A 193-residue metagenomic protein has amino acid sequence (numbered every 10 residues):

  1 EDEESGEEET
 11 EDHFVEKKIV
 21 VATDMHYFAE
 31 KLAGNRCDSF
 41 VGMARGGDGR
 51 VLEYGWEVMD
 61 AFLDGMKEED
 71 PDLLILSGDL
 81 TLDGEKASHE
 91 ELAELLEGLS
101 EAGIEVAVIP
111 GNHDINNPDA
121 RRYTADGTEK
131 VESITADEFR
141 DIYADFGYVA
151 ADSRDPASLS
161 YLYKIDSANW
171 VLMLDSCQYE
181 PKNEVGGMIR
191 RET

Functional and structural regions predicted by a protein language model:
E1-D2: N-terminal Sec signal peptide cleavage junction
S5, T10, M188-T193: Short, intrinsically disordered, charge-balanced linker/junction segments flanking boundaries in proteins
G6-K86: N-terminal active-site segment of His-dependent metallophosphoesterases
V51-V58, G84-E91, R154-D155, I189-T193: Soluble or luminal CAZymes and related metallo-dependent hydrolases
E91-E192: Extended active-site neighborhood of metal-dependent phosphoesterases/phosphodiesterases
